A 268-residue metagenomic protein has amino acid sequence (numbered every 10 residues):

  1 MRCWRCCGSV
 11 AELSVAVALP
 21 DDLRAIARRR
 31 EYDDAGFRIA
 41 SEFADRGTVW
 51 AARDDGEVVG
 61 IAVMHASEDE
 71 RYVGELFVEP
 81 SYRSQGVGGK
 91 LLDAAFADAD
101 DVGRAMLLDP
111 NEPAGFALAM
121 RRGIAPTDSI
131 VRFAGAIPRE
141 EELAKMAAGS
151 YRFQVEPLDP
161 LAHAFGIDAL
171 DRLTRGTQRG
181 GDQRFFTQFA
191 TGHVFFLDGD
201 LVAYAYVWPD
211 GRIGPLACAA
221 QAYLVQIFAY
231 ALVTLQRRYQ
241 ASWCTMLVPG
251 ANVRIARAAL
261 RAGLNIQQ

Functional and structural regions predicted by a protein language model:
C3-G8, M120-S129, A259-Q267: Conserved acetyl-CoA-binding loop of GNAT-fold acetyltransferases
C3-G8, S14, D21-V49, R53-I61 (+1 more regions): Active-site rim helix/loop that mediates acceptor-substrate recognition in acyltransferases
I26, R121-R212: Amide-forming acyltransferase catalytic core, primarily the GNAT-like/NAT-type and related acyltransferase folds
A51, E57-H65, Y72-F77, G199-G214: Conserved beta-strand in the GNAT
D69, A105-D109, A125-R139, N265-Q268: Conserved catalytic-core motifs of GNAT/GCN5-like acyltransferases
V73-G74, L92, D98-E112, R237-G250: Conserved GNAT acetyl-CoA-binding A-motif
V78, S84-A97, R121, A222-Q236: Conserved acetyl-CoA-binding loop-helix of GNAT-fold acetyltransferases
T191-F195, L201-W208, R212-Y239, W243-V248: Flexible loop/N-cap segments at domain edges
